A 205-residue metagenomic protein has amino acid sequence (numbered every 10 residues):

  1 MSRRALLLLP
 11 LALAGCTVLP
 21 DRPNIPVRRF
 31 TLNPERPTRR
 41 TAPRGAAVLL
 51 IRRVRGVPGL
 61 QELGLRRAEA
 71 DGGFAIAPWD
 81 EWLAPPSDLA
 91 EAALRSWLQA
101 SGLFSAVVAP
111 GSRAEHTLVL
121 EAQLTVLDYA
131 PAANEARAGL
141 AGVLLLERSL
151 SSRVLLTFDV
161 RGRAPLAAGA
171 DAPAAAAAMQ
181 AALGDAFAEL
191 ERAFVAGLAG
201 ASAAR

Functional and structural regions predicted by a protein language model:
R3-L7: N-terminal export leaders
C16-P86, L198-R205: A structural "domain/chain start" motif
T17-T31, E35-R40, S101-S151: Surface-exposed short loop/turn segments
V48-R53, R66, V119-L124, G139-L145 (+1 more regions): Soluble periplasmic/extracytoplasmic beta-strand elements of cell-envelope proteins
A75-E81, L150-R192: Short secondary-structure boundary motifs at beta->alpha junctions and helix caps
S87, E91, R95, S101 (+3 more regions): Extracytoplasmic/secreted envelope proteins and their assembly/folding machinery, especially bacterial periplasmic
G102-V107, R192-R205: Surface-exposed helix-capping loop/turn segments at secondary-structure junctions
